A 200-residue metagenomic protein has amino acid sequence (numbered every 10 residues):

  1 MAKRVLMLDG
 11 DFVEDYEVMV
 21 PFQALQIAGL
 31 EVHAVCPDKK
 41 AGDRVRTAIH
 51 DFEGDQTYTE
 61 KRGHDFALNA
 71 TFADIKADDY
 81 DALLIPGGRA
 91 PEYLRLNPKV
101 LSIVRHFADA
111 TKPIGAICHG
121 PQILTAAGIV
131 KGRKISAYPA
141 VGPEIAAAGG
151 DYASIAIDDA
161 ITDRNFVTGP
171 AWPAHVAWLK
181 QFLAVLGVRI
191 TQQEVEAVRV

Functional and structural regions predicted by a protein language model:
M1-A110, I123-K134, G142-V200: Extended, subdomain-level signal for the structured scaffold at the beginning of enzyme domains
I117-G120: Short, thiol/selenol-centered motifs that function as redox-active sites or metal-ligating centers
